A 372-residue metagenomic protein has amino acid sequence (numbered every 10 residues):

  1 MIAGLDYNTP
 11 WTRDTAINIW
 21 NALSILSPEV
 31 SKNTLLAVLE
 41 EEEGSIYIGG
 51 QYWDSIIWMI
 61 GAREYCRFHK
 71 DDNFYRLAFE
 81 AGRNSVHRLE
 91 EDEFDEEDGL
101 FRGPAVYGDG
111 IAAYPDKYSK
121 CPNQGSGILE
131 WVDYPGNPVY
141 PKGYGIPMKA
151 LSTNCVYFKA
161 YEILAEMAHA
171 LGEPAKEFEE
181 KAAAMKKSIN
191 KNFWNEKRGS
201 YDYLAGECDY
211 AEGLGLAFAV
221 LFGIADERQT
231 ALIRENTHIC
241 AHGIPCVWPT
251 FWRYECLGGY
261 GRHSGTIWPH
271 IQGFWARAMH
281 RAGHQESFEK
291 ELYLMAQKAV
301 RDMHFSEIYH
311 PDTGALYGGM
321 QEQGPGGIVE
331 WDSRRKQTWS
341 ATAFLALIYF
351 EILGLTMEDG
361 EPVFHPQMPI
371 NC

Functional and structural regions predicted by a protein language model:
M1-T9, E29-I48, D95-K149, A184-P269 (+2 more regions): Extended glycan-interaction surfaces of carbohydrate-active proteins
T9-R13, I25-K32, Y52-M59, D72 (+10 more regions): Conserved structured core elements
A16-P28, W58-F74, C155-E173, A217-R228 (+2 more regions): Well-ordered alpha-helical scaffold segments within catalytic/enzyme domains
S27-E40, D72-E91, V156, A160 (+6 more regions): Extended, well-ordered alpha-helical scaffold segments
E40-A62, L151-N154, A168-L171: Aromatic-lined, polymer-binding surfaces characteristic of secreted/periplasmic polysaccharide-degrading enzymes
Y65-G103, A112, K117-K120: Extended ligand-binding groove/face enriched in aromatic
F274, A278-C372: Non-catalytic C-terminal accessory modules of carbohydrate-active enzymes
